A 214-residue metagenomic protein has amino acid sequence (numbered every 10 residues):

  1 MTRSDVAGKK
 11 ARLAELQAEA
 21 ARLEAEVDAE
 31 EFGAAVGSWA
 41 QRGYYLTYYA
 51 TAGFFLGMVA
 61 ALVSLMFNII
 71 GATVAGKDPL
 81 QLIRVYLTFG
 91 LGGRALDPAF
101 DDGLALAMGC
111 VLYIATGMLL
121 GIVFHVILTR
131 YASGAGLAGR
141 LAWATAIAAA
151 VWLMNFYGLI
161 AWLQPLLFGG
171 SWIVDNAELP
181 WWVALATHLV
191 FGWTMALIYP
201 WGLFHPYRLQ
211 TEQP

Functional and structural regions predicted by a protein language model:
T2-P214: Juxtamembrane/disordered regions of integral membrane proteins
